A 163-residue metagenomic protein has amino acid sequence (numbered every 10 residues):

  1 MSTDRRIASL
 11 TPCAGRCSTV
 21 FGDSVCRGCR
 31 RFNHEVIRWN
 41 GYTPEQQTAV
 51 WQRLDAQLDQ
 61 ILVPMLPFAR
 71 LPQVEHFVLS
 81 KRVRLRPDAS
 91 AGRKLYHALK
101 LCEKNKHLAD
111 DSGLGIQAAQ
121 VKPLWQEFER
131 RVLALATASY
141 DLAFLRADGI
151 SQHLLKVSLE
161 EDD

Functional and structural regions predicted by a protein language model:
M1-P67: N-terminal cysteine/histidine-rich coordination modules
A14, T48-D55, D59, P72-E75 (+4 more regions): Generic detector of well-ordered alpha-helical segments enriched in charged/polar residues, highlighting helical
L62-V121: Short flanking/linker segments adjacent to small metal-binding domains or redox-active Cys/His motifs
N105-D163: C-terminal, charged low-complexity interaction regions
